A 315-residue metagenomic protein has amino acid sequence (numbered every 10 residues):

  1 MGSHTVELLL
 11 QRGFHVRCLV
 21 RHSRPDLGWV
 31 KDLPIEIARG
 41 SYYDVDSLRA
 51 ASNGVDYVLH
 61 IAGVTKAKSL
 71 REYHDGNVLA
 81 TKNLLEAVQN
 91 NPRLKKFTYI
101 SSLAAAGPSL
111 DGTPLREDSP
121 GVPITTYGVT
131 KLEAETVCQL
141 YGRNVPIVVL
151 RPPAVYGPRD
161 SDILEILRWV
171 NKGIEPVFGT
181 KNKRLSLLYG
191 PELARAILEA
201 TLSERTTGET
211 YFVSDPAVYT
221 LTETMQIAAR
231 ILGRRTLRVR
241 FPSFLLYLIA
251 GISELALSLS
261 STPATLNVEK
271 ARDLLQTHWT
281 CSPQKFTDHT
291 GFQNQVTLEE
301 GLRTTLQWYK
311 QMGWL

Functional and structural regions predicted by a protein language model:
G2-S3: N-terminal Rossmann-fold NAD(P) dinucleotide-binding loop
L19-R24, Y42: N-terminal Rossmann-fold cofactor-binding loop
I35-G76, A106-P108: NAD(P)H-binding glycine-rich loop region in Rossmannoid oxidoreductase-like domains and their noncatalytic homologs
Y43, E72-N83, T125, V129-T130 (+1 more regions): Glycine-rich NAD(P)-binding loop of the Rossmann-fold in SDR/ketoreductase-type enzymes
L79-T126, V148: Conserved Rossmann-fold NAD(P)-dependent oxidoreductase catalytic core, especially the SDR/UDP-sugar
L110-V155, E175-G179: Catalytic helix-loop patch of NAD(P)-dependent Rossmann-fold dehydrogenases
V129, E133, D160-E165, F178-T201 (+2 more regions): Substrate-positioning beta->alpha
E199-L266, P283, E299, R303-L306 (+1 more regions): Mid/C-terminal beta-alpha module of Rossmann-like enzyme folds, strongest in SDR-family dehydrogenases/epimerases
